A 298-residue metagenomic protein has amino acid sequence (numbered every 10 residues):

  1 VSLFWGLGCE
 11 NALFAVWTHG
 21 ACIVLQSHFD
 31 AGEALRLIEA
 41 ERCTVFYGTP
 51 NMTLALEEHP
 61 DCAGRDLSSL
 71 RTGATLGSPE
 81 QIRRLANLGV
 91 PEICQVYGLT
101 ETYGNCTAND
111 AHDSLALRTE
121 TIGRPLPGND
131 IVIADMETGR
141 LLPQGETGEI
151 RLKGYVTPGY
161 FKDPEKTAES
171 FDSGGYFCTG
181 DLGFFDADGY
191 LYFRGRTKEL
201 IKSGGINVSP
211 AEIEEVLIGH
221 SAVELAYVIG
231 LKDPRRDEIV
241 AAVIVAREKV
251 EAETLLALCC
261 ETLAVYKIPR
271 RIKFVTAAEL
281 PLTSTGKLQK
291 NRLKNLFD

Functional and structural regions predicted by a protein language model:
F4-T44, H59: Conserved AMP-binding/adenylation subdomain of ANL enzymes
T18, A40-G48, E57-L117, D130: Gly/Ser/Thr-rich phosphate-binding loop
G32-L35, C62, A168, E214-E215: Short hydrophobic/charged patches on amphipathic alpha-helices used for structural packing and interfaces
F46, L141, R151-G154, P158-G159 (+5 more regions): AMP-binding/adenylate-forming catalytic core of the ANL superfamily
S69, E92, G128, A222-L225 (+2 more regions): Glycine-centered tight turns that cap/initiate beta-strands
T72-E80, L115-D163, S170: Adenylate-forming AMP-binding core of the ANL superfamily, especially NRPS adenylation
G98, G123, D181, G205: Active-site glycine-centered loops adjacent to acidic/histidine catalytic or metal-binding residues that shape
A264-T285: AMP-binding/adenylate-forming catalytic domain of the ANL superfamily
